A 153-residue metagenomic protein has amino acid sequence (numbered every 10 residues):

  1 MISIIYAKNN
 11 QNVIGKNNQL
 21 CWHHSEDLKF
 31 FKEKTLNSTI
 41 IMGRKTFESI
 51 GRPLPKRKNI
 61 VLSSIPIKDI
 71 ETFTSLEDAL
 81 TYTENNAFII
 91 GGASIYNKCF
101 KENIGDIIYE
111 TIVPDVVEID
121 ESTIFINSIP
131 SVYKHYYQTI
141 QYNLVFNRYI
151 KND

Functional and structural regions predicted by a protein language model:
M1-D153: Enzymes that bind and transform nitrogen-containing heteroaromatic metabolites
